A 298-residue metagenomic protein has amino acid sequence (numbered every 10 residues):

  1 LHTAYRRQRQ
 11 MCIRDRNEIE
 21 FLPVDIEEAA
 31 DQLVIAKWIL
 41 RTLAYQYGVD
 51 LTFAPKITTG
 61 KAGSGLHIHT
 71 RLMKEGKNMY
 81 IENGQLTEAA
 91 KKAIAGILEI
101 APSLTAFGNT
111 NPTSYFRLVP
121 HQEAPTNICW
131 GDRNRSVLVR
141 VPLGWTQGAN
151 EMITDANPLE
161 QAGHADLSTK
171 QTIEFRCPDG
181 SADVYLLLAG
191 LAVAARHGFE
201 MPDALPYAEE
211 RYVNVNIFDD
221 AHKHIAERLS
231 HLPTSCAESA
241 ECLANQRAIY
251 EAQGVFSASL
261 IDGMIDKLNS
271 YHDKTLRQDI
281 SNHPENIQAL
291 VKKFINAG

Functional and structural regions predicted by a protein language model:
L1-R9, I13: Single conserved hydrophobic/aromatic residue that forms the stacking wall/gate of nucleotide- or nucleobase-binding
Q10, N109-N111, G254-S259: Short coil/turn segments at secondary-structure boundaries
R14-I19: Short, conserved phosphate-binding/catalytic loop or strand-edge motifs used in phosphoryl-/nucleotidyl-transfer
E20, E27-L205, E209: Active-site capping/gating regions of soluble enzymes
L22, T169-F175, F218-E227: Short, local alpha-helical segments
E209-G298: Acidic, glycine-enriched catalytic cores built around paired aspartates
